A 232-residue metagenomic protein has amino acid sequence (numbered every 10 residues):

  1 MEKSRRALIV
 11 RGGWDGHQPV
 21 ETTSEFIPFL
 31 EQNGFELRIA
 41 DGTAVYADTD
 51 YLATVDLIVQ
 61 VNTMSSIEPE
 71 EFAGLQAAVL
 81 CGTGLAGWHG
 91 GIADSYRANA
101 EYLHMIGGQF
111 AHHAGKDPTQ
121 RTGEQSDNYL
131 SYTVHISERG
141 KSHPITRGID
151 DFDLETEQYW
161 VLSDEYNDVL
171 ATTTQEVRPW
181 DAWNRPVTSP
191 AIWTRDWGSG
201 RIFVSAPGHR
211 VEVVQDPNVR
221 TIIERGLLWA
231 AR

Functional and structural regions predicted by a protein language model:
E2-R6, Q32, R178-A191, D196-R232: Extracellular ligand-binding/catalytic regions of CAZymes and related secreted enzymes and adhesion modules
S4, L8-I9, W14-S95: Helical hinge/lid and interdomain linker segments adjacent to catalytic or ligand-binding clefts that mediate domain
W14-D15, S65, I92-D94, D151 (+3 more regions): Short, solvent-exposed loop/turn segments at secondary-structure junctions
I27, Q76, L103, T146 (+1 more regions): Non-transmembrane alpha-helical segments in soluble domains of secreted/periplasmic/extracellular proteins
L30-E31, R38, T54, T122-G198: Catalytic beta-strand/loop cores that center a nucleophilic Ser/Cys/Thr and support acyl-enzyme chemistry
S66-P144: A glycine-rich, often tryptophan-bearing local segment used as a flexible ligand/cofactor-contacting loop or short
Y102-Q109, D151-D168, N218-R232: Oxidoreductase and adenylate-handling cofactor-binding alpha/beta cores
